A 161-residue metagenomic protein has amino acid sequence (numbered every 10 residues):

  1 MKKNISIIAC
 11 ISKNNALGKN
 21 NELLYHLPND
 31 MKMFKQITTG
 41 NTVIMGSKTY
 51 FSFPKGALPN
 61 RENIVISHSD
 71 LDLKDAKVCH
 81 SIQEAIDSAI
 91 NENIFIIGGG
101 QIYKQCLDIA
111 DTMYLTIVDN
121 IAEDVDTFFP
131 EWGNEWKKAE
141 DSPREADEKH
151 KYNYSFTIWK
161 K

Functional and structural regions predicted by a protein language model:
K2-N4, I8-T42, S47-K161: Flexible, gly/pro- and Lys/Arg-enriched active-site loops
